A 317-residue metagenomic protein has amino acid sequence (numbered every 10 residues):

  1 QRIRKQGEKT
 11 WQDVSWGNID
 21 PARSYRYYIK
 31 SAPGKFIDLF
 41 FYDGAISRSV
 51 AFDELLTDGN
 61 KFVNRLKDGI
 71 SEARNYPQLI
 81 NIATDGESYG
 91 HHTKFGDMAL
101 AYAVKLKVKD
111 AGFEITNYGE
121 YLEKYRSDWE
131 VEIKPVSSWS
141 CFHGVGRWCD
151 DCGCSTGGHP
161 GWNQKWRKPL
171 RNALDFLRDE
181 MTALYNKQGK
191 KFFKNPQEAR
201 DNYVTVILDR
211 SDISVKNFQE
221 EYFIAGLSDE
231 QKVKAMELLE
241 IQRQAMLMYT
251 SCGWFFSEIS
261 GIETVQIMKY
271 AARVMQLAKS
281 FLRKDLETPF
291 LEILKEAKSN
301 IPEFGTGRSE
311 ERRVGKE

Functional and structural regions predicted by a protein language model:
R4-G7: Short secondary-structure transition/capping segments
K9-S309, R313-K316: Active-site and substrate-binding clefts of carbohydrate-active enzymes
